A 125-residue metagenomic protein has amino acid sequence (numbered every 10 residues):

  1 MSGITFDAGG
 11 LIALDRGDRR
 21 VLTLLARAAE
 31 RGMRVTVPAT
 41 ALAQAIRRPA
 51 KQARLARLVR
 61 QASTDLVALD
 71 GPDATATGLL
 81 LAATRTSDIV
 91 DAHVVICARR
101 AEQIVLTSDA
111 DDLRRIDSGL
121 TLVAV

Functional and structural regions predicted by a protein language model:
M1-V37, I46-T64, V123: Short, well-structured N-terminal submotif of metal-dependent ribonuclease cores
T5, L106-T107: Generic enzyme active-site microenvironment
G10-L11, A41, D73, H93-V94 (+1 more regions): Alpha-helix capping/helix-boundary segments
A45, D88-I104: Acidic, metal-associated active-site segment
A50, T107-D112: Short, polar loop motifs at secondary-structure junctions
S63-T84: Acidic catalytic patch
D111-G119: Short loop/helix-cap segments at secondary-structure boundaries that form the rim of catalytic
